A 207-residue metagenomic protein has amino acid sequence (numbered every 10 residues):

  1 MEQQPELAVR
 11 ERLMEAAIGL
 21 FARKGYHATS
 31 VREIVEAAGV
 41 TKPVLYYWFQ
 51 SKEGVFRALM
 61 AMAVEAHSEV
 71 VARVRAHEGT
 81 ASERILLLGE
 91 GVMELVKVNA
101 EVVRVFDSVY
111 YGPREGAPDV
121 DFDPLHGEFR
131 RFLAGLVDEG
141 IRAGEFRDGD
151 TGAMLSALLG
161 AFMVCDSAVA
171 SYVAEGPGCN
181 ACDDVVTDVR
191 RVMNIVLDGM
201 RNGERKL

Functional and structural regions predicted by a protein language model:
M1-A8, R12, S171-V173, E204-L207: N-terminal intrinsically disordered/low-complexity leader segments
E6, M14, M60, V64 (+5 more regions): Amphipathic, non-transmembrane alpha-helical scaffold segments
R12, A16, L20-G54, A58: Helix-turn-helix
E65-S68, A72, V98, G116-A143 (+3 more regions): Amphipathic alpha-helical packing segments from all-alpha helical-bundle domains
A72-V102, T151-L158, V186-V189, R205: Hydrophobic alpha-helical connector segments
R73-V74, E90-K97, D107-P113, V196-M200: Helix-loop "lid/cap" segments that line or gate small-molecule binding pockets
E94-V98, R130, A134-E139, L155-C182 (+1 more regions): Amphipathic C-terminal alpha-helical segment
K97-A117, S167-A174: Amphipathic alpha-helical segments used for helix-helix packing
